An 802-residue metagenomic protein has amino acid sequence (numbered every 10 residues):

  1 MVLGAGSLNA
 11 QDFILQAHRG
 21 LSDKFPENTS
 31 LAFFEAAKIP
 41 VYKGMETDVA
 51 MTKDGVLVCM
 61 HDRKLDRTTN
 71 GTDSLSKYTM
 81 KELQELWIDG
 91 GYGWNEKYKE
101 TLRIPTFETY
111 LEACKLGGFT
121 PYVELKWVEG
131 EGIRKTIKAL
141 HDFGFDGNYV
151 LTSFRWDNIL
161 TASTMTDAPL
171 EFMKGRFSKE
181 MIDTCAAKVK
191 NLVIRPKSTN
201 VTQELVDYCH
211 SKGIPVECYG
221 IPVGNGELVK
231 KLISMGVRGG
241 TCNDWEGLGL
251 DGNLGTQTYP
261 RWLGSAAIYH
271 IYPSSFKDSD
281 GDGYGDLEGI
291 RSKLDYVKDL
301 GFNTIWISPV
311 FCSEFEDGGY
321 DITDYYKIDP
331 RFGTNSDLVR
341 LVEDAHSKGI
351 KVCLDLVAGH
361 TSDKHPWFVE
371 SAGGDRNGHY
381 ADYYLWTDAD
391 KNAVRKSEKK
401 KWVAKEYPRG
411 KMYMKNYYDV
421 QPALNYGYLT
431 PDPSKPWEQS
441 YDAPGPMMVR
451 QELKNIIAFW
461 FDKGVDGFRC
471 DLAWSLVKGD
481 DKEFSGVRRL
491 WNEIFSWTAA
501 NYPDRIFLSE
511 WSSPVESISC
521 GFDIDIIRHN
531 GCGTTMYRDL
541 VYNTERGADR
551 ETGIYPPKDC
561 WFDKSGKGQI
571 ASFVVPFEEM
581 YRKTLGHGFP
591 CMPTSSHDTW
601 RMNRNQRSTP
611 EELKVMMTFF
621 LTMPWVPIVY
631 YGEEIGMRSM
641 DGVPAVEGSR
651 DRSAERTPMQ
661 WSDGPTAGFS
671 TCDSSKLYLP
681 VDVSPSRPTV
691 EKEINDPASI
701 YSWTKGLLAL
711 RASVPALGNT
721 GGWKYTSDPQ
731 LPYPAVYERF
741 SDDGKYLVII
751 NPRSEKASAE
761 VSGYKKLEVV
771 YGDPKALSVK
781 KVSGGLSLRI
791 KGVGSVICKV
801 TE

Functional and structural regions predicted by a protein language model:
N9-T256, H597: Phosphate-group recognition and catalysis centered on beta-loop-alpha active-site segments
H18, A36, D48, L83 (+21 more regions): Conserved, mostly hydrophobic/aromatic
E27-E35, R176-C185, G224-K231, Y284-Y296 (+2 more regions): Short, acidic/polar
K53-D54, E85, L254-Q451, D462 (+2 more regions): Acidic/aromatic-lined carbohydrate-recognition and catalytic surfaces of CAZymes acting on diverse glycans
D363-K399, I457, W491, F495-P658 (+1 more regions): Conserved alpha/beta catalytic core and glycan-binding cleft of carbohydrate-active enzymes
A499-N501, G521, P593, N605-Y746 (+1 more regions): Loop/helix patches that line or flank the sugar-binding groove of alpha-linked glycan CAZymes
K756-K775: Beta-strand-rich binding/interaction modules
K780-E802: C-terminal beta-strand-rich structural cap/linker in extracellular carbohydrate-active enzymes
